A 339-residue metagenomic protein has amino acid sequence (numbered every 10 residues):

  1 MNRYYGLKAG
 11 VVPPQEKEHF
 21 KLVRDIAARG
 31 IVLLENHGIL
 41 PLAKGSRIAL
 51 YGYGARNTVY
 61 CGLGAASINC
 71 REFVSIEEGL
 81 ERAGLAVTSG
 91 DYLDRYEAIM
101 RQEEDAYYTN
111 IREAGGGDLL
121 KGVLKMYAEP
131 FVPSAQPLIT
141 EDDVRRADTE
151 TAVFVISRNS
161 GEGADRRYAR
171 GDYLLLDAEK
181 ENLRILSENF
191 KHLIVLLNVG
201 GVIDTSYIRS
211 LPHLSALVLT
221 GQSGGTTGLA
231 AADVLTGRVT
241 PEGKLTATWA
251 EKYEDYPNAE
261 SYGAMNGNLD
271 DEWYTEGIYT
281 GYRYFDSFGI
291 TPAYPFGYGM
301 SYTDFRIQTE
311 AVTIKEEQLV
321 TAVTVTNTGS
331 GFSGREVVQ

Functional and structural regions predicted by a protein language model:
M1-Q339: C-terminal non-catalytic regions of proteins with extracellular/luminal or membrane-system context
